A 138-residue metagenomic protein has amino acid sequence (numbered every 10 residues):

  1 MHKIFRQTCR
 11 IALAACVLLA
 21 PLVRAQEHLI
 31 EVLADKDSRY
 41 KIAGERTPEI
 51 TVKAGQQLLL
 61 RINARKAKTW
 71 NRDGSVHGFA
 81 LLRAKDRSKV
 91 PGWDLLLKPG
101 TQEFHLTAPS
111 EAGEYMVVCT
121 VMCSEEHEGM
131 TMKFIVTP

Functional and structural regions predicted by a protein language model:
H2-A12: Bacterial N-terminal signal peptides that target proteins for export
I4, A20-L22: Absolute N-terminal positional cue centered near the fourth residue
R10-A20: Bacterial N-terminal signal peptides
R24-P138: Extracytoplasmic copper-binding redox domains, predominantly the cupredoxin/blue-copper superfamily
